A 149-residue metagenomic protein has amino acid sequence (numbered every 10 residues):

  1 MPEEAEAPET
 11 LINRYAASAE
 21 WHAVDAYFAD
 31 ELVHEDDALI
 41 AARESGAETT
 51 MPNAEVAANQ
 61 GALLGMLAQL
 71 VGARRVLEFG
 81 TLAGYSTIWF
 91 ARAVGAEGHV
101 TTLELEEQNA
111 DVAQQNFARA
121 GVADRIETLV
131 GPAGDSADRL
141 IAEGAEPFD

Functional and structural regions predicted by a protein language model:
M1-D36: N-terminal auxiliary segments of SAM/dcSAM-dependent transferases
E4-A7, M51-D149: S-adenosylmethionine/decaboxylated-SAM
R14-A16, A38, V76, L103-E104: Short secondary-structure boundary micro-motifs
V24, S45-T50: A short, mixed-charge helix-start or loop-turn motif at secondary-structure junctions
D25-A29, R43, Q114: Amphipathic alpha-helical segments within well-ordered protein domains
A29-D30, T50-P52: Short, contiguous strand/loop micro-motifs
V33-A47: S-adenosyl-L-methionine
